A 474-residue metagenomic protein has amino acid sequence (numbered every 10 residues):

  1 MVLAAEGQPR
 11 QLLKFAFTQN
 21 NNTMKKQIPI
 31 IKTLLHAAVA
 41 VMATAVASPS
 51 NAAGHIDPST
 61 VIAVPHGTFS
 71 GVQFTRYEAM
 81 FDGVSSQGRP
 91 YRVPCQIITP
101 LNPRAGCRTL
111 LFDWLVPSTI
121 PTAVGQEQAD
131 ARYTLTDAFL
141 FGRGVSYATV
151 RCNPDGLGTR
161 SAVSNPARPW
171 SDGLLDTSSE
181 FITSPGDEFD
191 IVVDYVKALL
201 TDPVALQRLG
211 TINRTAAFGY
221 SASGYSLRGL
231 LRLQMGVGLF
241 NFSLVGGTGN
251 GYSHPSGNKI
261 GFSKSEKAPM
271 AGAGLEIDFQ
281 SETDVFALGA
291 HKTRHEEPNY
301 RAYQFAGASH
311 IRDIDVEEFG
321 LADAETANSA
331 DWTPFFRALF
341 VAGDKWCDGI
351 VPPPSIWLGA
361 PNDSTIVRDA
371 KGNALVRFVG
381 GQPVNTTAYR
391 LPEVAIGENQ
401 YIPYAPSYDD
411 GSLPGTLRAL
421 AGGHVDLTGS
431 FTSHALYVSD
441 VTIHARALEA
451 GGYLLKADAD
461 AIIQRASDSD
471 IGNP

Functional and structural regions predicted by a protein language model:
V2-E6, A16: Acidic, Ala/Val/Gly-enriched low-complexity intrinsically disordered segments
P9-F15, Q27: Cationic, low-complexity basic patches in intrinsically disordered or flexible, solvent-exposed regions
N20-N22: Intrinsic-disorder-associated, low-complexity terminal segments enriched in Asp/Asn/His/Tyr and depleted of Lys/Arg
K25-A37: Bacterial N-terminal signal peptides that target proteins for export
A47-S48: N-terminal signal peptide c-region/cleavage motif recognized by signal peptidases
A53-P474: C-terminal His-loop and adjacent cap/lid subdomain of alpha/beta-hydrolase
